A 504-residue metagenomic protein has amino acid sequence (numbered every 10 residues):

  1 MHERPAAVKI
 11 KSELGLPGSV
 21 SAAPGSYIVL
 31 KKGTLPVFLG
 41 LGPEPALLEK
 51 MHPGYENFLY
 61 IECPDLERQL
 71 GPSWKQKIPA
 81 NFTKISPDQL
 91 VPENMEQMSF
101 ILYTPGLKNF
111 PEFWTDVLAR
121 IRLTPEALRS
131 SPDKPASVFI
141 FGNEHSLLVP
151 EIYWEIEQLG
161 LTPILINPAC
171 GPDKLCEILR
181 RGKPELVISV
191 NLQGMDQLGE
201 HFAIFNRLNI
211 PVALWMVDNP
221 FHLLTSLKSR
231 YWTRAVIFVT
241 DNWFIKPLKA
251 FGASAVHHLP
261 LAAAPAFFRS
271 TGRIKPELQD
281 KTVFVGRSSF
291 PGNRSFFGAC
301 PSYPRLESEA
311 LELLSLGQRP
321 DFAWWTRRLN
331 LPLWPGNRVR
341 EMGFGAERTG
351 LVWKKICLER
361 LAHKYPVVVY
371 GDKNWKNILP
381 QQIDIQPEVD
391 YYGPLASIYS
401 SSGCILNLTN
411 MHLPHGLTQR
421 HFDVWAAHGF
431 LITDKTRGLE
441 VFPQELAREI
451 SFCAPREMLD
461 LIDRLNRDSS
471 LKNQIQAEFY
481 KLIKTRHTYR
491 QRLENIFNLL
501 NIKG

Functional and structural regions predicted by a protein language model:
M1-S137, E144-E151, E155, L159-P163: N-terminal donor/sugar-recognition subdomains of glycan-related enzymes, prototypically the membrane-proximal stem
K32, K183, T233, S400-S401: Alpha-helix C-terminal capping/helix-to-coil transition sites in glycosyltransferase folds
P36, V187, V212, V236-I237 (+4 more regions): Short, well-ordered beta-strand core segments
F38-H52, G71-P72, A127-L128, F141-K249 (+5 more regions): Extended catalytic core of nucleotide-activated donor transferases of GT-like folds
N57, S73-Q89, Q97-S99, L161-T162 (+5 more regions): Active-site regions of enzymes building and remodeling cell-envelope glycoconjugates
S73-Q76, N94-F100, L227-W232, S270-K281 (+2 more regions): Short, surface-exposed amphipathic charged segments that create phosphate/polyanion-binding patches used for binding
F113-E155, S254-L413, T433-L439: Nucleotide-sugar donor-binding catalytic core of glycosyltransferases
D133, I140, E151-G160, I164-P168 (+4 more regions): Catalytic binding pocket for nucleotide-activated donors in carbohydrate/polymer assembly enzymes
